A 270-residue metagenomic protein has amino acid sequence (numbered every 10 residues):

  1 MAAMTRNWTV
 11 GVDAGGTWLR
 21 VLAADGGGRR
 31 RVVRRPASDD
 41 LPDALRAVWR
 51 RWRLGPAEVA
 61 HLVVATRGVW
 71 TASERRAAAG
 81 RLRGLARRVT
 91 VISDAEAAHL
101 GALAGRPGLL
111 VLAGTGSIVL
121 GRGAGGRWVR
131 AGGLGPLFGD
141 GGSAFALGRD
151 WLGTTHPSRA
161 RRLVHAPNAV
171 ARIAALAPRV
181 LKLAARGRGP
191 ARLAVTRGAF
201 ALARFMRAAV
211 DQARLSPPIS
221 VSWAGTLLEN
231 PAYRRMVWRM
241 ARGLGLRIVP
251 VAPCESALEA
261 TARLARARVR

Functional and structural regions predicted by a protein language model:
M1-A60, A102-L109, L152-R270: ATP-binding/phosphotransfer module of carbohydrate and carboxylate kinases, centering on a glycine-rich
D13, A65, L110-G116: Short beta-strand segments
A37, R46-V91, A102-L103: Short beta-strand-loop/turn "lid" adjacent to the catalytic site in phosphate-handling enzymes
A65-G68, A113, L215, Y233: N-terminal loops that bind phosphate or other acidic moieties and the adjacent beta-alpha structural core
L82-R88, G126-G135, R239-I248: Glycine/charged-rich beta-loop-alpha catalytic/anionic-binding loops adjacent to active sites
A86-L110, G116-V129: Active-site neighborhood for divalent-cation/phosphate handling
A97, S117, F145-G153, P178: Residues on a specific face of well-ordered alpha-helices
R127-A171: Glycine-rich phosphate-binding loop plus the immediately following alpha-helix
